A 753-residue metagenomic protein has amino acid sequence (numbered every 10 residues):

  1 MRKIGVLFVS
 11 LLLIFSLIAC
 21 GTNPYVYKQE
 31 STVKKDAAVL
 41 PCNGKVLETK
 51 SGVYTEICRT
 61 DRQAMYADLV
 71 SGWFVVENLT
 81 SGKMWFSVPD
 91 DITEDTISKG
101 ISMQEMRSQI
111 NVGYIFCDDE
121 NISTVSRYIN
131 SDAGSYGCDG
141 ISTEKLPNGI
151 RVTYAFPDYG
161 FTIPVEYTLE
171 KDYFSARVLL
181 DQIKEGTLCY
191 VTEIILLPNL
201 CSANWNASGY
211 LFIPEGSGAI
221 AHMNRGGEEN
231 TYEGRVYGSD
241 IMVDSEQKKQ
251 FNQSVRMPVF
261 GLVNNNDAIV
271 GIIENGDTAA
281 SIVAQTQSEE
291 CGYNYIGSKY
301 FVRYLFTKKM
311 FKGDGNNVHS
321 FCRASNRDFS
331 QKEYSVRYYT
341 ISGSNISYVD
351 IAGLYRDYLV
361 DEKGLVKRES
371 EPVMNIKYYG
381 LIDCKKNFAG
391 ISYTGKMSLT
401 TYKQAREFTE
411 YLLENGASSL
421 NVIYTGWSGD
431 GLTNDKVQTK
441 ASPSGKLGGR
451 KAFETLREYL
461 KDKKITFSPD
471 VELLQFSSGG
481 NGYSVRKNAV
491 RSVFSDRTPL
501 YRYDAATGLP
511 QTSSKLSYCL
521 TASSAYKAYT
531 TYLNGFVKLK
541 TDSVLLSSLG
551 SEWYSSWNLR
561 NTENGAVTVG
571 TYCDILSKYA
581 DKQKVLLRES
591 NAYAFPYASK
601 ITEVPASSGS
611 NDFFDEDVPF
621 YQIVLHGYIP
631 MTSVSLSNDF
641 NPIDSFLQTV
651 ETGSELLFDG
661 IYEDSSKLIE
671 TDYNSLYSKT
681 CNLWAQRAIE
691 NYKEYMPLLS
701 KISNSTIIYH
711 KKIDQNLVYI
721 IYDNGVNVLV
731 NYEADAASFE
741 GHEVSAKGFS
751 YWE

Functional and structural regions predicted by a protein language model:
I4-T22: Sec-dependent N-terminal signal peptides of Gram-positive bacterial secreted proteins and lipoproteins
C20-R368, S637, E733, G741 (+1 more regions): N-terminal accessory beta-strand-rich subdomains and adjacent acidic, glycine-rich linkers that precede catalytic cores
T49, I57-R59, A67, E77 (+8 more regions): Carbohydrate-active enzymes and regulators
T60, A67-L79, L262-K299, R303 (+3 more regions): Active-site-proximal substrate-binding groove within the catalytic cores of carbohydrate-active enzymes
V178, L412, L460, S547 (+2 more regions): Conserved, mostly hydrophobic/aromatic
L196, V422-Y424, P469, L546-S548 (+1 more regions): Conserved beta-strand positions
Y348-L354, Y358, T401-Q404, F408-Y411 (+1 more regions): An active-site-proximal structural segment forming one wall of the substrate-binding cleft that immediately precedes
S370-E458, D462-A525: Aromatic-lined carbohydrate-binding/catalytic grooves of carbohydrate-active enzymes
